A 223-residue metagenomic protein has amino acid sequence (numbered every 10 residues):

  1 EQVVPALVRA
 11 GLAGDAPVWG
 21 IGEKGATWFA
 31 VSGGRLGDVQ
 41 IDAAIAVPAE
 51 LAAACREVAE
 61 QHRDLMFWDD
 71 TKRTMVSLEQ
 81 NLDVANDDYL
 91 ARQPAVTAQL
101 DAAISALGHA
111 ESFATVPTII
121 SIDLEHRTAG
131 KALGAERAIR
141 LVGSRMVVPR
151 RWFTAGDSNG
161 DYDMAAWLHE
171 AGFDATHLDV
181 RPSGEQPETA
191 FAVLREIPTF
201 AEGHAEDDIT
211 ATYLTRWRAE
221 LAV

Functional and structural regions predicted by a protein language model:
E1-W68: Active-site phosphate-binding/coordination module
W19, S112-A114, T176: Conserved beta-strand segments of alpha/beta enzyme cores
A26-A30, R73-M75, S121-L124, G203-T212: A short acidic, often aromatic-flanked loop/helix-cap motif at beta-alpha or helix-coil junctions that lines enzyme
G37-I45, D83-R92, I197: Short, flexible/disordered intra-domain loops and linkers
I45-V58, Y89-A106, D208-L214: Well-ordered, non-membrane alpha-helical segments in soluble/globular domains
H62-L168: Conserved acidic, metal-coordinating active-site core of Asp-based, Mg2+-dependent phosphoryl-transfer enzymes
A132-V223: Mg2+-dependent phosphoryl-transfer enzymes with acidic/Ser/Thr/Gly-rich catalytic loops
